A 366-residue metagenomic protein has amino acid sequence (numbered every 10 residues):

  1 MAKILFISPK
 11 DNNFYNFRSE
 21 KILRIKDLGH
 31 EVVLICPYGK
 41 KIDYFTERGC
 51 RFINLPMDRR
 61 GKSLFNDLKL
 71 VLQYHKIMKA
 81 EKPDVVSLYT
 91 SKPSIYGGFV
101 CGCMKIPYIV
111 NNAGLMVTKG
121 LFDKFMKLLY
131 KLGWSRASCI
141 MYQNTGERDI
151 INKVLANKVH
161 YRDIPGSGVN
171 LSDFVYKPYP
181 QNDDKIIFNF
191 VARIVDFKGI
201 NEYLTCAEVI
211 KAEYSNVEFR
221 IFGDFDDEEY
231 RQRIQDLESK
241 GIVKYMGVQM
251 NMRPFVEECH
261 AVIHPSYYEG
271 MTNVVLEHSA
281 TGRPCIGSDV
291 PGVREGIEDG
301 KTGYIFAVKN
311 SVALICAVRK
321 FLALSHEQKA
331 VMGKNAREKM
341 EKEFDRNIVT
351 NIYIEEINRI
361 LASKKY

Functional and structural regions predicted by a protein language model:
I42-T46, E218-I242, M246: Short, structured helix-loop element that forms part of the nucleotide-activated donor/catalytic region
I53, K131, S135-Y176: Donor nucleotide-sugar binding/catalytic pocket of nucleotide-sugar-dependent glycosyltransferases
K62-N66, N152, S167-D184, P254 (+1 more regions): Acidic anion/phosphate-binding donor-loop and adjacent secondary structure in glycosyltransferase catalytic cores
P180-K198, L204-A207, R220: Conserved donor-binding/catalytic core segment of Leloir-type glycosyltransferases
V248, Y267: Aromatic "clamp/platform" in nucleotide-sugar-dependent glycosyltransferases that forms part of the donor/acceptor
P284-G287, I297: Short hydrophobic beta-strand element within catalytic cores of glycosyltransferases and related nucleotide-activated
D299-G300, Y304-S311, K320-H326: Conserved acidic donor-binding segment of nucleotide-sugar-dependent glycosyltransferases
E327-E343, V349-E355: A short, well-ordered alpha-helix in the C-terminal region of glycosyltransferases
